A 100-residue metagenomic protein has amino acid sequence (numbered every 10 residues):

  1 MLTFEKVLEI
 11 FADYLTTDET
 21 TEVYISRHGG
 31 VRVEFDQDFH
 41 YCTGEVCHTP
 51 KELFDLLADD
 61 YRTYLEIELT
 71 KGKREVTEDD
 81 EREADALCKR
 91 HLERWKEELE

Functional and structural regions predicted by a protein language model:
M1-L2, R74-E75, R90-E100: Short intrinsically disordered terminal tails
M1-T20, W95: Negatively charged, low-complexity tracts enriched in Asp/Glu with abundant Ser/Thr
E19-V23, L65-L69, K96-E100: Residue-level signal for secondary-structure boundary elements
Y24-H91: Acidic, low-complexity, intrinsically disordered interaction modules
